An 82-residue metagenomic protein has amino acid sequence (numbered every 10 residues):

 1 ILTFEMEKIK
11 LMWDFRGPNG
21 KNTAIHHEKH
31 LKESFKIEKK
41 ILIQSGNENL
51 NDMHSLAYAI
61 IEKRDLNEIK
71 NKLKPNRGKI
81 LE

Functional and structural regions predicted by a protein language model:
F4-E82: Long, contiguous binding/interaction regions
